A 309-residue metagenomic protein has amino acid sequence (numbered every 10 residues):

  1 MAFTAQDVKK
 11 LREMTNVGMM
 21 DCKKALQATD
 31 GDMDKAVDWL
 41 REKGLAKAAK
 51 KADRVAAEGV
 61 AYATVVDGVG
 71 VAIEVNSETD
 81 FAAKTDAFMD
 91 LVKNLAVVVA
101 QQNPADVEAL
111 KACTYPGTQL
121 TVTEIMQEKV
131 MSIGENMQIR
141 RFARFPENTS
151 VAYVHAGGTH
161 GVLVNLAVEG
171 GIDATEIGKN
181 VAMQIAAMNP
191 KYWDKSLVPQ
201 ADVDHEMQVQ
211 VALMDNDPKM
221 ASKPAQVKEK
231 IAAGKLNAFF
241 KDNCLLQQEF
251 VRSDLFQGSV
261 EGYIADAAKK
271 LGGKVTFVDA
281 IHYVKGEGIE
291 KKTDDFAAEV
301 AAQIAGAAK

Functional and structural regions predicted by a protein language model:
A2-K309: N-terminal assembly/interaction segments in proteins that build large macromolecular machines
